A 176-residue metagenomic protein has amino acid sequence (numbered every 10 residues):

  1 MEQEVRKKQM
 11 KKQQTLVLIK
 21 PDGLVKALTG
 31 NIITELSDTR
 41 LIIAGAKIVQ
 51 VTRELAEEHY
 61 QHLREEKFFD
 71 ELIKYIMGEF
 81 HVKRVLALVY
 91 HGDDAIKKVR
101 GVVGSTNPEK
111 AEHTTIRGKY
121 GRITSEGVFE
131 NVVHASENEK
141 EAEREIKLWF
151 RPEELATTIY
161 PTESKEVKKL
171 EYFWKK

Functional and structural regions predicted by a protein language model:
E2-K176: Non-catalytic terminal and connector segments of soluble metabolic enzymes
